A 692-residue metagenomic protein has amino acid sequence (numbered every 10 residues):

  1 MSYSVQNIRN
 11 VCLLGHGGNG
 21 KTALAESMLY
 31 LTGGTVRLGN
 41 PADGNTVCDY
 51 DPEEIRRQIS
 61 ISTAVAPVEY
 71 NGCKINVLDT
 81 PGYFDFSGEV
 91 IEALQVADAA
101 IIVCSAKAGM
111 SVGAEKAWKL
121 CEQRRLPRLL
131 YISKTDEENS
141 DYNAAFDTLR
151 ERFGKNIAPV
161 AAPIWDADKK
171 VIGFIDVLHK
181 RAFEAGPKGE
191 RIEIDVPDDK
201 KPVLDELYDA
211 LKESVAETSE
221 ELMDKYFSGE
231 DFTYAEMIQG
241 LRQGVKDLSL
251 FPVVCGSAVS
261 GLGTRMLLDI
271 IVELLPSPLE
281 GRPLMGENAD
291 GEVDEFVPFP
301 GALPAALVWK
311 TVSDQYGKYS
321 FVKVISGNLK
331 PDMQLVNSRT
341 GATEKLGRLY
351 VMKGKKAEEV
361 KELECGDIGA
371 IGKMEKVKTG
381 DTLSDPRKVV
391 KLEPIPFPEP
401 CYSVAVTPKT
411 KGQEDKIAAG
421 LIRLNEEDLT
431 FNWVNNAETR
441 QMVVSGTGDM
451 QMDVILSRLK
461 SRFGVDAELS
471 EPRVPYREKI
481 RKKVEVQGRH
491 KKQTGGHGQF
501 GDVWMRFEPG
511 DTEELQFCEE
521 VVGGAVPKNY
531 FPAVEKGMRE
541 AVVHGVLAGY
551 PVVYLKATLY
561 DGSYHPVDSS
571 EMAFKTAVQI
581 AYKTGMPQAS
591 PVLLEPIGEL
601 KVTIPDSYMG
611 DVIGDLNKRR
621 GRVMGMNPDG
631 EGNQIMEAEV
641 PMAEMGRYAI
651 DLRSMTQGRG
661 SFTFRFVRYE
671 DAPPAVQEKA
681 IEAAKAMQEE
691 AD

Functional and structural regions predicted by a protein language model:
M1-D692: Structural and coupling elements of P-loop NTPases
